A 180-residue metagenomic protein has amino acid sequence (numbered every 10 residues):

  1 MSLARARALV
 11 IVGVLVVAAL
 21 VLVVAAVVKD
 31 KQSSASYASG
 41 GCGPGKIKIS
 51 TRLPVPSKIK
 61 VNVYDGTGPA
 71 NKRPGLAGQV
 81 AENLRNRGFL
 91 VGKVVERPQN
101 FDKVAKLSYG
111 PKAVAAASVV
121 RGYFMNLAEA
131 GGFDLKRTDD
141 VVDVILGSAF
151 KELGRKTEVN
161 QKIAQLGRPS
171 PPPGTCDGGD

Functional and structural regions predicted by a protein language model:
S2, A8-V12, N62, A81 (+1 more regions): BRCT (BRCA1 C-terminal) domain core and associated BRCT-interaction motifs
S2-A8, V24-K46: N-terminal hydrophobic targeting segments that direct proteins to the cell envelope
I11-V24: Hydrophobic membrane-insertion alpha-helices, especially the h-region of bacterial N-terminal signal peptides
A18, S108, F124, V159-I163 (+1 more regions): General N-terminal targeting signals
A25-V28, P74, K106-A113: Generic detector of short, locally flexible boundary/turn motifs and exposed helical patches
S34-V95, D180: Extracytoplasmic low-complexity, Pro/Thr/Ser/Ala/Gly-rich segments that lie immediately after a secretion/anchoring
S148-D180: Extracellularly exposed regions in secreted/surface proteins, prominently low-complexity, repeat-rich
